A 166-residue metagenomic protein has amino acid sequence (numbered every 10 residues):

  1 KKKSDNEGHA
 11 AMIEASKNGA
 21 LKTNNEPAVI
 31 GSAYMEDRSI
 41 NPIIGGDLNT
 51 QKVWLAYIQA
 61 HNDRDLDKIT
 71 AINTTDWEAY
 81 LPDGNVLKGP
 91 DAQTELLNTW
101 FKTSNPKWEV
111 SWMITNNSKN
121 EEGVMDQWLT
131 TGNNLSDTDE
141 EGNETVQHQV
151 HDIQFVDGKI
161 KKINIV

Functional and structural regions predicted by a protein language model:
K2, V146-V166: Short beta-strand edge/turn micro-motifs at domain boundaries
K2-D67, A71: Short, low-complexity N-terminal intrinsically disordered segments enriched in polar/charged residues
S39-N41, D76-K88: A short gly/proline-enriched turn/hairpin at secondary-structure junctions
Y57, K68-T70, W77, G89 (+4 more regions): Hydrophobic pocket/interface hotspot
I58-D63, A71-E78, P82, N98-N105: Sec-exported extracytoplasmic/periplasmic mature domains
I72-N73, G84-G89, S111-N120: Acidic helix-start/capping segments at beta-turn-to-alpha-helix junctions
N73, D83, N133-L135, H151: A mature extracytoplasmic/lumenal domain signature
L96-E141: Surface-exposed, charged secondary-structure patches
